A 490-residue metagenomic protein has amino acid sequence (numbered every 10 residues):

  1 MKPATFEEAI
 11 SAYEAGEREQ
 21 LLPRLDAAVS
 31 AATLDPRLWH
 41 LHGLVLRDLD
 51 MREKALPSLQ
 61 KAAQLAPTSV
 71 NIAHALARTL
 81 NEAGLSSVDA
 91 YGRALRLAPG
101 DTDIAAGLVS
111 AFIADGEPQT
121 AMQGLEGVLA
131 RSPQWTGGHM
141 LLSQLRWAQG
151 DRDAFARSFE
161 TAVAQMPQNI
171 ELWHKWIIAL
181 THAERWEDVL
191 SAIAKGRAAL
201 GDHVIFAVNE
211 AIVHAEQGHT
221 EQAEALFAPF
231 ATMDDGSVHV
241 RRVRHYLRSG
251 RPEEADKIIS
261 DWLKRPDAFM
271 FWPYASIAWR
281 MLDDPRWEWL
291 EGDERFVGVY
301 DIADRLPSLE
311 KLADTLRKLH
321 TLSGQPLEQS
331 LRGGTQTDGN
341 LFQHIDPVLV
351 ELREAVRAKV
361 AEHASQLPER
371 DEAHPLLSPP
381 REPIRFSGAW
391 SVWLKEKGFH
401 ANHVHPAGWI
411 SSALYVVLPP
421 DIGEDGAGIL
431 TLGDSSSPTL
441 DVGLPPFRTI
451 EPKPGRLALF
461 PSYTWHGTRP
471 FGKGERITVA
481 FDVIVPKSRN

Functional and structural regions predicted by a protein language model:
T33, P67, P99, P133 (+4 more regions): Short coil turns that delineate tetratricopeptide repeat
W287-S378, F399: Non-heme Fe(II)/2-oxoglutarate
V350-R357, A361-L459, T464-P470, G474-T478 (+1 more regions): Catalytic core of non-heme Fe(II) oxygenases with the double-stranded beta-helix
